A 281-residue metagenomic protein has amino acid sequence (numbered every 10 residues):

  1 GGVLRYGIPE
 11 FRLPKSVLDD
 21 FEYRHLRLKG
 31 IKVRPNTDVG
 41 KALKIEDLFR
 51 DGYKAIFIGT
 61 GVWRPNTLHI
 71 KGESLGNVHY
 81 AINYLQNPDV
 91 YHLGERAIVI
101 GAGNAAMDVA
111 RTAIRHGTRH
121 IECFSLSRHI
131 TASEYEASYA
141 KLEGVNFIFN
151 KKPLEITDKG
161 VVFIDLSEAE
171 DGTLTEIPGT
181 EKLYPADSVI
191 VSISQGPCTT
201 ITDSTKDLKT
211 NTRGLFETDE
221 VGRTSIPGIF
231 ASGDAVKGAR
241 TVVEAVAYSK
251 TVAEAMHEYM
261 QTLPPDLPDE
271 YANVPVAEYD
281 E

Functional and structural regions predicted by a protein language model:
G1-D38, N66, N104, D108-I148 (+3 more regions): Beta1-alpha1 glycine-rich phosphate/pyrophosphate-binding loop at the start of Rossmann-like nucleotide-binding domains
D19-K71, L154-V162, S188-I190, Q195-I201: Feature captures the FAD/FMN-dependent oxidoreductase FAD-binding
Y23-L28, V33-N36, R64-H116, T210-V221 (+1 more regions): Glycine-rich dinucleotide-binding loop and its adjacent helix/turn
D38-L43, N83-N87, H129-I130: Short acidic loop-to-helix transition motifs that present clustered carboxylates
E73-G94, D171-A239: FAD-site-proximal beta/loop scaffold in flavoenzymes
V109, S232-M260, D266: A conserved FAD-binding loop/helix module that cradles the flavin
Y139-E143, K152-I156, A169, T251 (+1 more regions): Mid-to-C-terminal Rossmann-like scaffold of FAD/NAD(P)H-dependent oxidoreductases
